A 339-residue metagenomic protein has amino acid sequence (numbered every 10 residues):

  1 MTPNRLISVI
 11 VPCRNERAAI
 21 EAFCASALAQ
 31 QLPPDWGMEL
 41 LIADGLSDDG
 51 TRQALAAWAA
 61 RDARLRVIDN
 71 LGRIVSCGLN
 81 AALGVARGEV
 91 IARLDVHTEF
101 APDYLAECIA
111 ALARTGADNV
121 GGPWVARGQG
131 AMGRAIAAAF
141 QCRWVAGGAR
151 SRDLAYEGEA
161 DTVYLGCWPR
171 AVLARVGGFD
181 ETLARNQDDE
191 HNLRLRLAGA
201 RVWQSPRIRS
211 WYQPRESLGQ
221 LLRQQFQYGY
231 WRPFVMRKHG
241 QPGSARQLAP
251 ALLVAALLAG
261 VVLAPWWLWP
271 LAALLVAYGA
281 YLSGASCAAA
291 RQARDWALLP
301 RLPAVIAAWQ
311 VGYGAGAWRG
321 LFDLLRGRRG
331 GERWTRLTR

Functional and structural regions predicted by a protein language model:
A25-W36: Short, acidic, metal-binding catalytic loop of nucleotide-sugar glycosyltransferases
S26, D44-Q53, G72, D95-T98: A conserved acidic beta->alpha catalytic loop
W36-L46, I68-N70: Short beta-strand/loop segment that forms part of the nucleotide-sugar
N70-A86, E107, E159, V163: Glycine-rich, basic loop-to-helix element that forms the pyrophosphate-binding segment of sugar-nucleotide handling
I91: Short aromatic/hydrophobic "clamp" motif used to bind/position activated sugar donors
E99-R134, A138, R209, Q213: Conserved donor NDP-sugar-binding/catalytic core segment of glycosyltransferases
D180-G243: Catalytic donor/gating beta->alpha subdomain of glycosyltransferases that bind UDP-sugars
L253-R326: Membrane-embedded multi-pass helical conduit in multi-pass membrane proteins, especially envelope-biosynthetic
